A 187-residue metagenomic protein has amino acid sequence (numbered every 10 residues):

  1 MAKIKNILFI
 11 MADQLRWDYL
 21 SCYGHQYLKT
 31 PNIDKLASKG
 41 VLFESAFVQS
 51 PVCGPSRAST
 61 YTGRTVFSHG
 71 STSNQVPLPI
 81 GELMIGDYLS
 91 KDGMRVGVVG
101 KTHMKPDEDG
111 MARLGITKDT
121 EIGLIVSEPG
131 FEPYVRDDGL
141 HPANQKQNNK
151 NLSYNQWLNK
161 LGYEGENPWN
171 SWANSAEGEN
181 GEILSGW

Functional and structural regions predicted by a protein language model:
M1-W187: Formylglycine-dependent sulfatase
